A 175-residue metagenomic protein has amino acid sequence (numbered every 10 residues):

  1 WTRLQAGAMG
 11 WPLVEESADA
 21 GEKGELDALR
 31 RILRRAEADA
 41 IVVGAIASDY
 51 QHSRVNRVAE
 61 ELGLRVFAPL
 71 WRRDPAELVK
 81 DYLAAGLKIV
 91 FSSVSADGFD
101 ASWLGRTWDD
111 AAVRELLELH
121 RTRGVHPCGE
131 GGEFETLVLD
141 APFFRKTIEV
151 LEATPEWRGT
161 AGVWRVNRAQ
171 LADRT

Functional and structural regions predicted by a protein language model:
W1-T175: Nucleotide-activated chemistry modules centered on ATP-dependent adenylation/adenylyltransferase
